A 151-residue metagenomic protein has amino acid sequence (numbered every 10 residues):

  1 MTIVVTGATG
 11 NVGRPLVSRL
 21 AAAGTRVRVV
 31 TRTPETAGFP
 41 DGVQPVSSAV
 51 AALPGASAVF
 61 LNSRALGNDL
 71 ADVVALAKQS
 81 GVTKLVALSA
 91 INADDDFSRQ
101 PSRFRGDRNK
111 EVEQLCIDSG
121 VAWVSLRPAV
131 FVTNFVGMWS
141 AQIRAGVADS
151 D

Functional and structural regions predicted by a protein language model:
M1-P40, P54-A56, A65-N68, D72-K84 (+1 more regions): Oxidoreductase cofactor-interface core, primarily capturing Rossmann-like NAD(P)-dependent enzymes
D41-V50: Rossmann-fold cofactor-recognition segment
V46, A58-N62, A87: Redox-cofactor binding/interface segments in oxidoreductases and associated redox assembly factors
